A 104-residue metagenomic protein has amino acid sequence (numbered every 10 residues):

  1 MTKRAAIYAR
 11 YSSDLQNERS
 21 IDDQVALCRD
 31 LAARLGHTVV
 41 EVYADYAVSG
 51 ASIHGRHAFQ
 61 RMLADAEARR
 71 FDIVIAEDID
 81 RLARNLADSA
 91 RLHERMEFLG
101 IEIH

Functional and structural regions predicted by a protein language model:
M1-H104: Short, structured surface patches at the beginning of a domain
